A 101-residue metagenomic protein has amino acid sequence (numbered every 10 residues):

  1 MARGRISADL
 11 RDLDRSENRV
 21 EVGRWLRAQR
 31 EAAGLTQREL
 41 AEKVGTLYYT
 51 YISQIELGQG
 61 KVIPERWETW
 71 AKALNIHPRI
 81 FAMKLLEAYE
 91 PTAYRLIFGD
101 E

Functional and structural regions predicted by a protein language model:
A2-A32: A short, Lys/Arg-rich alpha-helix, primarily the initiator
W25, T36, I63-R66, H77: Residues that mark the N-terminal boundary/hinge immediately upstream of a DNA-recognition element
A32-Q54: Short alpha-helical DNA-recognition segment
G34, T50, G58-K72: Short, basic-rich loop-to-helix N-cap that marks the start of a DNA-contacting helix
V44, I55-E56, R66, L85: DNA major-groove recognition helix of helix-turn-helix
L47-Y48, G58-Q59, L74, L85-Y89: The DNA-recognition helices of helix-turn-helix-type DNA-binding domains
K72, I80-E101: Short, charged recognition helix plus adjacent turn of helix-turn-helix-like nucleic-acid-binding domains
